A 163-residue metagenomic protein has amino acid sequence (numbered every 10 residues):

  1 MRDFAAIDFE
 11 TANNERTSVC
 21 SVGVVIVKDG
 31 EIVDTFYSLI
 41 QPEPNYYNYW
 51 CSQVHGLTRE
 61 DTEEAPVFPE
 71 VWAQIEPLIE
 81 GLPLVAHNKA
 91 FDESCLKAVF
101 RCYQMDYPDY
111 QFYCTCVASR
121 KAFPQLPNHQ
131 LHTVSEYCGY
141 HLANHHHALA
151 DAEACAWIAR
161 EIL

Functional and structural regions predicted by a protein language model:
M1-D109, P124-N128, H132-H146: Conserved non-catalytic scaffold segment of RNase H-like nuclease domains
T11-N13, V117, A154: Short, glycine/acidic-enriched loop or turn micro-motifs at the edges of active sites
D92, Q111, D151-A154: Catalytic-loop motifs flanking and including active-site residues across diverse enzymes
D106-S119: Conserved beta-strand -> loop -> alpha-helix junction used to position metal-binding or nucleic-acid-contacting
V117-R120, E136, W157-R160: Generic alpha-helical structural context detector
H147-R160: Acidic, divalent-metal-coordinating active-site segment for phosphoryl/phosphodiester hydrolysis, typified by short
